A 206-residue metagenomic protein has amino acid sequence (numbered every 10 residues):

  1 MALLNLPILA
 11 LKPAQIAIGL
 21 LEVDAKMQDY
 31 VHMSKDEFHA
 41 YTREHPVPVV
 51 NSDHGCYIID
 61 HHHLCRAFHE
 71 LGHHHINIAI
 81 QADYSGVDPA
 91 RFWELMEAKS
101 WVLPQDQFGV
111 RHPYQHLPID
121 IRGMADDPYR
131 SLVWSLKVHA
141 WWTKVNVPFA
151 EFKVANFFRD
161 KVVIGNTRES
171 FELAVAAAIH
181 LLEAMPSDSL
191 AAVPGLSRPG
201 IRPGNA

Functional and structural regions predicted by a protein language model:
A2-A40, E44-G55, H69-A206: Surface-exposed, charge/polar-rich loops and edge strands
Y57-D60: Short hydrophobic beta-strand that contains or immediately precedes a catalytic carboxylate
